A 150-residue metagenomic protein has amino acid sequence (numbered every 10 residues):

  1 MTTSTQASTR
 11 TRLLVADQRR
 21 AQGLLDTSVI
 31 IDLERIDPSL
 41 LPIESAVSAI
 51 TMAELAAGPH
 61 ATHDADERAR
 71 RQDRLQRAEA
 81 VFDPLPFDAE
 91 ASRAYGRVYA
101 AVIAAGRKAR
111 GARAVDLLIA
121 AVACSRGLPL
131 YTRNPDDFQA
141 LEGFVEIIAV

Functional and structural regions predicted by a protein language model:
T2-L24, L33-A121, Q139-A149: PIN-domain endoribonuclease scaffold, especially VapC-family toxins
C124: Anion (oxyanion) recognition and catalysis
R133: Conserved acidic donor-binding loop of glycosyltransferase catalytic domains
D136: Flexible glycine-rich beta->alpha loop in the catalytic core of nucleotide-sugar glycosyltransferases
